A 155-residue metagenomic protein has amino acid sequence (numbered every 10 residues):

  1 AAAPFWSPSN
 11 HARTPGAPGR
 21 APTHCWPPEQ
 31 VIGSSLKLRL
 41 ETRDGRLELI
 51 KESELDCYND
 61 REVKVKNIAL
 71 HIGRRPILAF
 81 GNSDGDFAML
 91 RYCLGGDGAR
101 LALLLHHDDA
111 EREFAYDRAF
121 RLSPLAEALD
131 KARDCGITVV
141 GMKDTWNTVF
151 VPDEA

Functional and structural regions predicted by a protein language model:
A1-A155: C-terminal cap/substrate-recognition subdomain and adjoining C-terminal extension of metal-dependent phosphatase-like
